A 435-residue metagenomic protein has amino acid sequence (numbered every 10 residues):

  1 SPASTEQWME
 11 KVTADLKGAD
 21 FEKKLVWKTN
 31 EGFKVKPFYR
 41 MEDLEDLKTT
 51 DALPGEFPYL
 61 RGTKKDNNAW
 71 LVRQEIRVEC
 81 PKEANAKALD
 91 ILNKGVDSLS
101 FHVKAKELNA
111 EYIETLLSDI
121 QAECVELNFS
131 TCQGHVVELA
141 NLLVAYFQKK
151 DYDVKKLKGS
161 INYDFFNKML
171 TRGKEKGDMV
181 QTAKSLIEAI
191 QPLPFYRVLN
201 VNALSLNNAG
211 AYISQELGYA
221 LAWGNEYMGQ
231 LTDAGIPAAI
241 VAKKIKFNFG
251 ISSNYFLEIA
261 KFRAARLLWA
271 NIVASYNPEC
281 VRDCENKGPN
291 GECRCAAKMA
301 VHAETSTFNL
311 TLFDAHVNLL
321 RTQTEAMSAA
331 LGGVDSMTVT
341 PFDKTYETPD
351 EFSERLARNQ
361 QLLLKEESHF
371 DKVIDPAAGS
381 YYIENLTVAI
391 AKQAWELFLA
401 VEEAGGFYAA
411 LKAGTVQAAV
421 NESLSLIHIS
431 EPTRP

Functional and structural regions predicted by a protein language model:
S1-N254, E258, E279-C280, C284-K287 (+5 more regions): Catalytic alpha/beta active-site cores
T131-C132, K176-K184, A315, A394-K412: Phosphate/diphosphate-binding loops
P194-M228, Q323-L397: Mobile "lid/hinge" segments at catalytic clefts and subdomain interfaces of large enzymes
A203, F249-I251, A303-T305, T340-D343 (+4 more regions): Active-site proximal loops enriched in glycine and acidic residues that flank catalytic Cys/His/Asp and coordinate
L221-G224, N248-A357: Glycine-rich anion/phosphate-binding loop at the beta-strand->alpha-helix junction
A234-A239, V273-C284, G291, D371-D375 (+1 more regions): Inter-helical turn/loop segments and adjacent helix faces that build the functional surface of alpha-helical bundle
I427-P435: Residue-level detector of conserved catalytic or cofactor/ligand-binding positions in enzyme active sites
